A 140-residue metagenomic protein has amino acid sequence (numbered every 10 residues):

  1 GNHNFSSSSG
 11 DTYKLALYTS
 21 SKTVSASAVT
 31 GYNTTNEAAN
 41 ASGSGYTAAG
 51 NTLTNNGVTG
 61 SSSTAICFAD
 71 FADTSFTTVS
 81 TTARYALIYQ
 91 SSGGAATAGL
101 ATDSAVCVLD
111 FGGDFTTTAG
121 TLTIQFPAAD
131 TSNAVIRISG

Functional and structural regions predicted by a protein language model:
G1-R84, S91-G140: Small cysteine-rich, disulfide-bonded extracellular modules of the LU/uPAR three-finger superfamily and closely related
